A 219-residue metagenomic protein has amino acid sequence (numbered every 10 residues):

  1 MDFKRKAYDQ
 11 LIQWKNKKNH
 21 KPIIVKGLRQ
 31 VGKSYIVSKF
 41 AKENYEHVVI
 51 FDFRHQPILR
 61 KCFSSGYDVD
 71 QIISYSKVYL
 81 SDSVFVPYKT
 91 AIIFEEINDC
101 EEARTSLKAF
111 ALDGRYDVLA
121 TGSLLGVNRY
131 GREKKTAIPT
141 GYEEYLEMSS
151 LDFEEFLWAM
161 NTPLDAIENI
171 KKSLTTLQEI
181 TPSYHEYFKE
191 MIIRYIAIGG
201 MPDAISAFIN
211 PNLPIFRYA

Functional and structural regions predicted by a protein language model:
M1-K17: N-terminal pre-Walker A segment at the start of P-loop NTPase domains
V25: Hydrophobic anchor at the beta1->P-loop junction of P-loop NTPases
K33: Conserved lysine of the Walker
I36, F40: Hydrophobic positions on the alpha1 helix immediately C-terminal to the Walker A/P-loop
H55-T90: Short glycine-rich substrate-engagement loop in P-loop NTPases that contacts/grips substrate
I93, D117-S123, E147, F156: Structural recognition of the conserved hydrophobic beta-strand(s) that form the central parallel beta-sheet of P-loop
A109, G126-Y145, L157-P163: Short regulatory helix/loop adjacent to the ATP-binding pocket of P-loop NTPases
W158-A219: Interdomain hinge/linker elements that couple catalytic modules in large macromolecular machines
